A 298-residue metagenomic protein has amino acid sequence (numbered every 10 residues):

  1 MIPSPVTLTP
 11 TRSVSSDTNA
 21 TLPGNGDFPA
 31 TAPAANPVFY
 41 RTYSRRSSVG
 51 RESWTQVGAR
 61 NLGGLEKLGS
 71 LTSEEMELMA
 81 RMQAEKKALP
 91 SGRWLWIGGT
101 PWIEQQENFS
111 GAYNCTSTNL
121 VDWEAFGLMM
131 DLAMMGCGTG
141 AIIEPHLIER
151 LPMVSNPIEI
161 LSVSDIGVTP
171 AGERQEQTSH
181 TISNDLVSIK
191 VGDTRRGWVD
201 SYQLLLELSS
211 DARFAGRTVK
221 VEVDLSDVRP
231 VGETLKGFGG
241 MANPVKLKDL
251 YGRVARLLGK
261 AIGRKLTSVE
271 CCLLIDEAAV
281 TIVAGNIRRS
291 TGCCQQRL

Functional and structural regions predicted by a protein language model:
M1-L298: Extended catalytic cores of very large enzyme megasubunits
